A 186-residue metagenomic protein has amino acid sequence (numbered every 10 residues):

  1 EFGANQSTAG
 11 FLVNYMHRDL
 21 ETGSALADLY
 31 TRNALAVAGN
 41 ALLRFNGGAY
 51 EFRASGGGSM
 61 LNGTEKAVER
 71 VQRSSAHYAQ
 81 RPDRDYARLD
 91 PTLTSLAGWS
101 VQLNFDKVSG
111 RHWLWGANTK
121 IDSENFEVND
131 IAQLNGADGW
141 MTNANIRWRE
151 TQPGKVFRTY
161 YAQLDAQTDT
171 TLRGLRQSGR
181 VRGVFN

Functional and structural regions predicted by a protein language model:
E1-N40: A conserved hydrophobic secondary-structure block that centers on an alpha-helix together with its immediately flanking
G3, N14-M16, N46, G57-L61 (+1 more regions): An acidic- and aromatic-residue-enriched active-site/binding cleft used to recognize and process polar
G3-Q6, N46-G47, V108-H112: Short, well-ordered loop/turn elements at secondary-structure boundaries
F11, L35-A41, Y50-A54, V101 (+1 more regions): Extended, hydrophobic alpha-helical segments in both membrane/secreted and soluble proteins
E51, G57-N186: Exposed, low-structure sequence patches enriched in small/polar residues
